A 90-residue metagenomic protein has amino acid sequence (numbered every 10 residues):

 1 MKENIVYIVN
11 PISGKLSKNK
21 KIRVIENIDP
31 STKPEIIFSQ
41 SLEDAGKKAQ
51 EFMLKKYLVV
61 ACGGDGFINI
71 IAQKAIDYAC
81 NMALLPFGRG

Functional and structural regions predicted by a protein language model:
K2-G90: Small-residue-rich beta-alpha loop regions that form the catalytic core of phosphotransfer and lipid-active enzymes
